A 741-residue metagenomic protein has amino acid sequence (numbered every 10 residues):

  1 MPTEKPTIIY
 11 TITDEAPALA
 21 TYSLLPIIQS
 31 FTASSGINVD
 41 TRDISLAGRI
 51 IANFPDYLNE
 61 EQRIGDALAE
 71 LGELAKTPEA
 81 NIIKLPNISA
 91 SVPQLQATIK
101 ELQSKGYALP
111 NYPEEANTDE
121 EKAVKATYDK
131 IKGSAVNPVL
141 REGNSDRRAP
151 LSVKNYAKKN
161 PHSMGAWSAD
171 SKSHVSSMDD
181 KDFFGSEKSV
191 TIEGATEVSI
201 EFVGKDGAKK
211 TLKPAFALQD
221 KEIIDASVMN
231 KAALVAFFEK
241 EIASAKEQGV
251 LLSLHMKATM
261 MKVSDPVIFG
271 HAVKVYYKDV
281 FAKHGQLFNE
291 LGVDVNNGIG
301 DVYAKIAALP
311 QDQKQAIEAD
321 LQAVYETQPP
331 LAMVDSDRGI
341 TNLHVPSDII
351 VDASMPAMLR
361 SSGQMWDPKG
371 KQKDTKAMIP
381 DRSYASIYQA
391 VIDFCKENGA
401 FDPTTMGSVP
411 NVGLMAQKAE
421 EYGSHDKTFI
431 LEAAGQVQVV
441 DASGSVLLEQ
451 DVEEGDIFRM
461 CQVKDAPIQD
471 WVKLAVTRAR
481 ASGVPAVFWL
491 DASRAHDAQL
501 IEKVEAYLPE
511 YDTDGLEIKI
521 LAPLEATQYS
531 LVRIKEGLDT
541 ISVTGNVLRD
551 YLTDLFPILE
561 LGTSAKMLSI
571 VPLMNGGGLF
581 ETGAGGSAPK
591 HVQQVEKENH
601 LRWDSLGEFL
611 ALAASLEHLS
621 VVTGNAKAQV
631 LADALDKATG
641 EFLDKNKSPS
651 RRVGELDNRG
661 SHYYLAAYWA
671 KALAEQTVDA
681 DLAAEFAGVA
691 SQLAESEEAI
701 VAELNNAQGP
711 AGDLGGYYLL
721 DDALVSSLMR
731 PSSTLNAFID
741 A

Functional and structural regions predicted by a protein language model:
P2-G270, K278-K503, Y507, Y511-P523 (+6 more regions): Extended, well-ordered protein cores
F269, P710, L720-A723: A generic structural micro-environment signature that highlights single residues at secondary-structure boundaries
A674-T677: Ligand-binding pocket scaffold of soluble enzyme catalytic domains
A683-S691: Short, charged, amphipathic alpha-helical segments
V701-Y717: A glycine-biased, small/acidic residue-tolerant capping/turn segment at secondary-structure junctions
L720-A741: C-terminal accessory extensions/subdomains outside the catalytic/core fold
